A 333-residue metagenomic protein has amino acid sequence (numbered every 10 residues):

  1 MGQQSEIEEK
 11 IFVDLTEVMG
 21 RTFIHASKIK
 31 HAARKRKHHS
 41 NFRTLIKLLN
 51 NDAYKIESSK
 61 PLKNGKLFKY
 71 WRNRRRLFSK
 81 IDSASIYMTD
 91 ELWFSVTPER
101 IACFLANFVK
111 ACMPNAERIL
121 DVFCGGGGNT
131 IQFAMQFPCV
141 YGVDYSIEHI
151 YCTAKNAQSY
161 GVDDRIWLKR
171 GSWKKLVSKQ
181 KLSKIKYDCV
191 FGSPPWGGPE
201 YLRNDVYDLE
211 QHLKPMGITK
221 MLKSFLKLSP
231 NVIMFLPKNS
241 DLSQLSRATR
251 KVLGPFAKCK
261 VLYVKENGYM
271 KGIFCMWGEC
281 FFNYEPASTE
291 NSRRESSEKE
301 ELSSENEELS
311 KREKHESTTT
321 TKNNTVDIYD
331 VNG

Functional and structural regions predicted by a protein language model:
G2-R118, M135: S-adenosyl-L-methionine
L105, I119-F133, G142-Y145, W173 (+2 more regions): Conserved proline-anchored active-site loop of SAM-dependent methyltransferases that bridges a beta-strand
R118, P138-C139, R165, N231: Residues at the starts of beta-strands that form the adenosine-phosphate
S146-C189: S-adenosyl-L-methionine
K179-Q180, Y201-N204, S243-R247: A short acidic (Asp/Glu
V206-I218: A short, gly/pro- and small-residue-rich
I218-S288: Conserved Class I SAM-dependent methyltransferase catalytic core
F281-E307, R312, V326-G333: Flexible, glycine-/basic-rich loop-and-beta segments that form/coincide with the SAM-dependent methyltransferase
